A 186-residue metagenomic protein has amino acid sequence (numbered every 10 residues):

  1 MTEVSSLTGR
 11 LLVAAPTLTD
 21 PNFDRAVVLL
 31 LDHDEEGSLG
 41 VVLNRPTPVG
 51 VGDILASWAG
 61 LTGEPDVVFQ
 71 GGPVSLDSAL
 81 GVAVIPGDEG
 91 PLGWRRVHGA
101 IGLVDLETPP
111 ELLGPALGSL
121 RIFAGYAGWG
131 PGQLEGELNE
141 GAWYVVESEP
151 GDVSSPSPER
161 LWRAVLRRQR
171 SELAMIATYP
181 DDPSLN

Functional and structural regions predicted by a protein language model:
M1-N186: A short aromatic-anchored loop/beta-hairpin motif
